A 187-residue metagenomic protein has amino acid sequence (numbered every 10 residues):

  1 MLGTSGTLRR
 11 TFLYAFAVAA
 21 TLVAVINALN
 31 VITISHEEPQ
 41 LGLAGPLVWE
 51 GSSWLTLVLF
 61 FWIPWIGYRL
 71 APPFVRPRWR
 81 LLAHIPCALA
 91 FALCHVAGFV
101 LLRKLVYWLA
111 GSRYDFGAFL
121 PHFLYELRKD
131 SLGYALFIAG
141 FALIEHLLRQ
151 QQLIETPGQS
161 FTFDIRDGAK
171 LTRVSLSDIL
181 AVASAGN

Functional and structural regions predicted by a protein language model:
M1-Q152: Hydrophobic alpha-helices of bacterial signal-transduction systems
Q151-N187: Conserved binding/recognition cores within well-folded domains
